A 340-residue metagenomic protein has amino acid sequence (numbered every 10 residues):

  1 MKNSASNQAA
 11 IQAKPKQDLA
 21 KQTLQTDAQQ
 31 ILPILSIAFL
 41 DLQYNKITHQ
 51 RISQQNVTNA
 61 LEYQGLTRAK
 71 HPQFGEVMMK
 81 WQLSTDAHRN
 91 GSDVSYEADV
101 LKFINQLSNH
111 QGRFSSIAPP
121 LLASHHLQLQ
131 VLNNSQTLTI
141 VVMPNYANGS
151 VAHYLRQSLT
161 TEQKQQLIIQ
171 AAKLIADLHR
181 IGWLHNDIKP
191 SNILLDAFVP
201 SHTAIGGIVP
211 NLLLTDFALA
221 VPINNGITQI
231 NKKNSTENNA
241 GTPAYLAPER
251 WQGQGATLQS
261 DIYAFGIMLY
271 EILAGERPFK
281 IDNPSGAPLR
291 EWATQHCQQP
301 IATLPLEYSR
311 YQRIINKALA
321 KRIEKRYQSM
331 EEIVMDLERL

Functional and structural regions predicted by a protein language model:
G65-K102: ATP-binding glycine-rich loop module of kinase domains
P120-T137: Short beta-strand micro-motifs within the conserved protein kinase catalytic domain, predominantly in the N-lobe
N134-S150: Conserved short submotifs of the Hanks-type protein kinase catalytic core that shape the nucleotide-binding pocket
L167-I168: Activation segment signature within eukaryotic-like protein kinase domains
H179-D196: Catalytic-loop of the protein kinase fold
K232-E249: Conserved activation segment of eukaryotic-like protein kinases, specifically the C-terminal portion of the activation
D261: Conserved catalytic-loop aspartate of Hanks-type protein kinases
